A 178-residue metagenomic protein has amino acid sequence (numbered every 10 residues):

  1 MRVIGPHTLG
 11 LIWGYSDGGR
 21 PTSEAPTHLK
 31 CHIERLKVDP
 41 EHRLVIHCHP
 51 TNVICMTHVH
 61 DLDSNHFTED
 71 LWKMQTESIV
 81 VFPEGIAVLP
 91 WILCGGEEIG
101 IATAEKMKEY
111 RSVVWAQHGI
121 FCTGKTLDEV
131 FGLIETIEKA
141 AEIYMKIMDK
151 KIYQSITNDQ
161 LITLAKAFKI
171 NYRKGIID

Functional and structural regions predicted by a protein language model:
M1-D178: Glycine-rich flexible loops
